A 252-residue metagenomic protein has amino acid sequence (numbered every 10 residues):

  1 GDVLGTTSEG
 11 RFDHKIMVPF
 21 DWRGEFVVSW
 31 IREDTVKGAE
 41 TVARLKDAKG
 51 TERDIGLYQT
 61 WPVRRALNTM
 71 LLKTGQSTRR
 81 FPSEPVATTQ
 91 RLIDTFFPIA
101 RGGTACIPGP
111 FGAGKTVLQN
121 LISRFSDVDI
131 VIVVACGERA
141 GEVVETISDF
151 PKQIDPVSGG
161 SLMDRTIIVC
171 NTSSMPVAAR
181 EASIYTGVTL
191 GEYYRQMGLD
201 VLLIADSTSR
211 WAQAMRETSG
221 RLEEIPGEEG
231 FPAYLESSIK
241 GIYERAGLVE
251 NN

Functional and structural regions predicted by a protein language model:
D2, E9, I16-D21, K37-G103 (+3 more regions): P-loop NTPase nucleotide-binding/switch module
H14-P19, G24-I31: Short beta-strand-centered aromatic/proline hotspots
W30-D34, G38: A glycine-/small-residue-rich N-terminal strand-loop-strand element that serves as the cofactor-binding glycine loop
C106: Conserved, well-structured core segments that form or line functional sites
G109-P110: The Walker A (P-loop) glycine that initiates the GxxxxGKT/S ATP-binding motif of P-loop NTPases
A113-V117, L121-I130, A135-C136, A140-E142 (+2 more regions): Conserved P-loop NTPase nucleotide-binding/switch module
I147-R165, E217-S219: Juxtamembrane helix-loop transition segments at the membrane interface in multi-pass membrane proteins
